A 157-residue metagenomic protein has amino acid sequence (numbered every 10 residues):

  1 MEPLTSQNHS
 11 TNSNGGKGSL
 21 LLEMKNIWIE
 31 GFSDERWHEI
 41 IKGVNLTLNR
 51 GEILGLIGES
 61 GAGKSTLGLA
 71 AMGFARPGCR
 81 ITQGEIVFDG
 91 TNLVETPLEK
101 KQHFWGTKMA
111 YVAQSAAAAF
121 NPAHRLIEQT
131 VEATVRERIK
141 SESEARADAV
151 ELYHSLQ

Functional and structural regions predicted by a protein language model:
M1-Q157: ABC transporter nucleotide-binding domains
